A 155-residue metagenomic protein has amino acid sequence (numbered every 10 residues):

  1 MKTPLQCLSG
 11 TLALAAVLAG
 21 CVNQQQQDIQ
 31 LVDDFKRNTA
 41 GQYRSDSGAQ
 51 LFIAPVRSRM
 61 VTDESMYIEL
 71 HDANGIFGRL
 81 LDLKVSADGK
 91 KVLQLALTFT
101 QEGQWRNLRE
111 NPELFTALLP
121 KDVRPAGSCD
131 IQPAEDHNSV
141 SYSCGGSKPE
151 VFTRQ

Functional and structural regions predicted by a protein language model:
M1-G10: Bacterial N-terminal signal peptides that target proteins for export
L5, N23-Q24: Intrinsically disordered, low-complexity regions enriched in polar/acidic and amide residues
T11-A15: Hydrophobic alpha-helical membrane-embedded or membrane-associated segments
L18-G20: C-terminal motif of bacterial Sec signal peptides marking the signal peptidase cleavage site
Q25-A40, D46-G48, A54-V56, D63-Q155: Calycin-type beta-barrel ligand-binding domains and close structural analogs
